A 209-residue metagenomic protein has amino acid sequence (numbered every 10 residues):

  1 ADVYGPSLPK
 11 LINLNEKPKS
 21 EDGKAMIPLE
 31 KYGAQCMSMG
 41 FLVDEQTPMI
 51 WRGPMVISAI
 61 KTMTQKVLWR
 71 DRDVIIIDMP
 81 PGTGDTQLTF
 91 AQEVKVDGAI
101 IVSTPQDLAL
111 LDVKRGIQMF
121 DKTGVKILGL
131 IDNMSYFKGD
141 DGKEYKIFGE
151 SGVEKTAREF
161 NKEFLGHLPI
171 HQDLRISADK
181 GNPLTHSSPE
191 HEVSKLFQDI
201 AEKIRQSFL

Functional and structural regions predicted by a protein language model:
A1-Q46, I57, T64: Phosphate-binding loop that captures ATP/GTP phosphates
P9, I57, K61-T64, L88-A91 (+2 more regions): Predominant activation on well-ordered alpha-helical scaffold segments within soluble catalytic domains
P9-N13, T47-M49, L88, D141-G142 (+1 more regions): Short acidic, glycine/serine/threonine-rich loops at helix termini
M37, I60, M79, Q92 (+2 more regions): Glycine-rich phosphate-binding loops of nucleotide-dependent enzymes
L42-F90: Phosphate-binding/switch loop-helix module in NTP-utilizing enzymes
K66, D73-V74, P80-S177: Conserved catalytic-core segment of NTP-binding enzymes
K180-H191: C-terminal boundary of histidine-terminating zinc-finger modules
A201-L209: Short, hydrophobic alpha-helical segments
